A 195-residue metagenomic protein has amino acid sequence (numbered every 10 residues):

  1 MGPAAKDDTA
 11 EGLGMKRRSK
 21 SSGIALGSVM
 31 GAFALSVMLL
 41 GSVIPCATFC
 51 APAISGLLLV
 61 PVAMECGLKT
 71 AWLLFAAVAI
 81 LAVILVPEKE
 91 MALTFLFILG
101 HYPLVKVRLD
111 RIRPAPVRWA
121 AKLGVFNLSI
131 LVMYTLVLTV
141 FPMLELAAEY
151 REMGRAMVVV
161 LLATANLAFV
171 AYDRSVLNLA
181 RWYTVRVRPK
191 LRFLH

Functional and structural regions predicted by a protein language model:
M1-D7, G12, K16, K20 (+1 more regions): Alpha-helical transmembrane segments and their cytosolic interface
T9, L13-T70: Hydrophobic transmembrane alpha-helices
I24-S28, C50, W72-A76, A92-L93 (+2 more regions): Hydrophobic alpha-helical transmembrane segments
L39-T48, A79-R108: Interfacial aromatic-anchored transmembrane helix boundaries in multi-pass membrane proteins
S55, L74-A82, I98-L99, A121-F126: Transmembrane alpha-helical core residues of multi-pass small-molecule transporters, especially secondary transporters
E88, L123-V140, N166, V170: Mid-bilayer segments of alpha-helical transmembrane spans in multi-pass integral membrane proteins that mediate
L96-L131, T135: Short helix-perturbing small/polar motifs within transmembrane alpha-helices
V140-M153: Membrane-interface helix termini and inter-helical loops of multi-pass transporters
